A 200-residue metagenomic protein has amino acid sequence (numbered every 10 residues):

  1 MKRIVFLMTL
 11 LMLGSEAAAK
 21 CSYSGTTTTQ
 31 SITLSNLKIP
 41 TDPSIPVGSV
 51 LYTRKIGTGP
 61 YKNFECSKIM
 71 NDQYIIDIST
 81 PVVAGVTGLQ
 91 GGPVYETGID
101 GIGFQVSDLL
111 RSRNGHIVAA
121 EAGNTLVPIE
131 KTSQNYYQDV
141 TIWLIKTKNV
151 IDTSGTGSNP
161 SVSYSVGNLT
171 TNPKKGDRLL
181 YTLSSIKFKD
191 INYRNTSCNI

Functional and structural regions predicted by a protein language model:
K2-L7: Sec-dependent signal peptide recognition, specifically the positively charged N-region followed immediately by
L10: Acidic/polar active-site rim loop that often engages polyanionic ligands
L13-E16: N-terminal signal peptide c-region/cleavage motif recognized by signal peptidases
K20-T196: N-terminal export/ancillary region detector
N199-I200: Charged, low-complexity intrinsically disordered boundary/linker segments
